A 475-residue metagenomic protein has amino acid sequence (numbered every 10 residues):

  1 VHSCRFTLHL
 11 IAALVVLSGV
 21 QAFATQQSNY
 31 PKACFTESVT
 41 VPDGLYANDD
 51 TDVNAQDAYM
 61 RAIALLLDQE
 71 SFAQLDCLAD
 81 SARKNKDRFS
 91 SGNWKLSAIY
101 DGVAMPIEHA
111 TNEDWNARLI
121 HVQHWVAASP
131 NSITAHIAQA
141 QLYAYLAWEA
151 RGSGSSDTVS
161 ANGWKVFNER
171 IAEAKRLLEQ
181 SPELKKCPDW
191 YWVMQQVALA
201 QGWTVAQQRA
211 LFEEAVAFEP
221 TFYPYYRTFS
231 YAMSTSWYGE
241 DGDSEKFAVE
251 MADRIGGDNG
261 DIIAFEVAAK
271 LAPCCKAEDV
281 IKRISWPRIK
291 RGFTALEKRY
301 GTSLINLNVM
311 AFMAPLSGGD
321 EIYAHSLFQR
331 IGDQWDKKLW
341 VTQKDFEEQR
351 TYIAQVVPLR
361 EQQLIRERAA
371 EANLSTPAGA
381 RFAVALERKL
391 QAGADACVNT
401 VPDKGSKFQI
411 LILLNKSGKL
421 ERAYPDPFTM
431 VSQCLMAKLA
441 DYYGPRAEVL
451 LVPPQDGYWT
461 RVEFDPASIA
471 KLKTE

Functional and structural regions predicted by a protein language model:
V1-L10: Bacterial N-terminal signal peptides that target proteins for export
H9-G19: Bacterial N-terminal signal peptides
V20-A24: Sec/Tat signal peptide C-region and signal peptidase I cleavage site
T25-R88: N-terminal mature-domain "stem" immediately C-terminal to a signal peptide or N-terminal signal-anchor/transmembrane
N54-R61, A73-N131, A138-D258, I262-R291 (+1 more regions): Short coil/linker segments at helix-helix boundaries
R299-V341: Extended alpha-helical scaffolding segments
A311, R350-R366: C-terminal non-catalytic interaction modules
R360-E475: Charge-biased low-complexity segments
